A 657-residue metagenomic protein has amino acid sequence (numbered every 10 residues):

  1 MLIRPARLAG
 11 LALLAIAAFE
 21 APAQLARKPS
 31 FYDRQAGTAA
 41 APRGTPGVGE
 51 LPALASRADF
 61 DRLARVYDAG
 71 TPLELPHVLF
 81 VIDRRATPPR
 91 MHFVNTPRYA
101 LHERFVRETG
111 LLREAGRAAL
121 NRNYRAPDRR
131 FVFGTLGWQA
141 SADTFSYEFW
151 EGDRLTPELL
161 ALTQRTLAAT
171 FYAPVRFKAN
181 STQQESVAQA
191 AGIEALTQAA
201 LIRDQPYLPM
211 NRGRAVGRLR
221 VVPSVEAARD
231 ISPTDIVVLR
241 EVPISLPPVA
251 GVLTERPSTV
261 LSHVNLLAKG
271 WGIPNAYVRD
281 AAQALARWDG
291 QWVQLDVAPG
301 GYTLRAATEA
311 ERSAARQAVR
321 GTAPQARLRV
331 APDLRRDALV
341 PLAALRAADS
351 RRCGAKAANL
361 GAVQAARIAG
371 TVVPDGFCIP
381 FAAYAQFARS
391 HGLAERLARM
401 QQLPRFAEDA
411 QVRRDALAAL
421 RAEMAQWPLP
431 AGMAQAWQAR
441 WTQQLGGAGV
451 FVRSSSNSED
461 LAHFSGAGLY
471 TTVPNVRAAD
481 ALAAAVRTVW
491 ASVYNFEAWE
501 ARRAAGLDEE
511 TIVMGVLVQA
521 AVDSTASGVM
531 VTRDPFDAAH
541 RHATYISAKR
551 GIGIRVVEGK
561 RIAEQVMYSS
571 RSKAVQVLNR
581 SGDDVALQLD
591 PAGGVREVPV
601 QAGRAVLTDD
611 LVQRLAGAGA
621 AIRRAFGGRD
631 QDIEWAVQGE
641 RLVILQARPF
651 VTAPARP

Functional and structural regions predicted by a protein language model:
M1-A9: Bacterial N-terminal signal peptides that target proteins for export
L14-E20: Hydrophobic h-region of N-terminal signal peptides that target proteins for export in Gram-negative bacteria
L25-W150, V216, R279-L517, A526 (+5 more regions): N-terminal beta-alpha lobe that positions the nucleotide/phosphoryl donor in ATP/NTP-coupled carboxylate activation
F133, Q139-D230: Low-complexity, highly charged intrinsically disordered N-terminal segments that act as targeting/localization
R214-A281, Y545-I546: Extracellular/luminal Protease-associated
R453, F464, V473-N475, A485-V486 (+4 more regions): Beta-strand scaffold of nucleotide-dependent catalytic cores
G468, A538, G627-A653: Conserved metal-phosphate-binding beta-hairpin within the catalytic cores of diverse ATP-dependent phosphoryl-transfer
S547-D632, A636-V637: Conserved catalytic alpha/beta cores of large enzymes that bind or transform nucleotide phosphates and polynucleotides
